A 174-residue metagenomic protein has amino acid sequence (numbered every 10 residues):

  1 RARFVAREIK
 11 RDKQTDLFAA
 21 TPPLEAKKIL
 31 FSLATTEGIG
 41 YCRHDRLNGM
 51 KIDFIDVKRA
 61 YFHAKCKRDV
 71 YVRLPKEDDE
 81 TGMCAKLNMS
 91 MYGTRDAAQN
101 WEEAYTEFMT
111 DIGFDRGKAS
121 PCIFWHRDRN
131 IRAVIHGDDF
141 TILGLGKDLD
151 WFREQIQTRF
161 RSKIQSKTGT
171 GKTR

Functional and structural regions predicted by a protein language model:
R1-R174: Long, low-complexity, charge-biased intrinsically disordered regions
